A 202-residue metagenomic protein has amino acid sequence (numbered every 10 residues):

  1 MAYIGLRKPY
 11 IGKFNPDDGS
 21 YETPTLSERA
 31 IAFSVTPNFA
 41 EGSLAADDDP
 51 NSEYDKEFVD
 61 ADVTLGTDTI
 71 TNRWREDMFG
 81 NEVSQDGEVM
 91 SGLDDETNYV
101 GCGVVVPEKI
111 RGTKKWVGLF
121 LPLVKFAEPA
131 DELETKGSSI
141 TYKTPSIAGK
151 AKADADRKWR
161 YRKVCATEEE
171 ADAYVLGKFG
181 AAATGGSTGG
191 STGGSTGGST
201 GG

Functional and structural regions predicted by a protein language model:
M1-D77, K125-T141: Solvent-exposed edge beta-strands and adjacent loop segments that serve as assembly or binding interfaces
M1-L6, G12-G19, D95-K109, G194 (+1 more regions): Short, structured interface segments that constitute the first stable element of a domain
K8, L26-I31, S187, T192-T200: Extended interaction regions within the primary functional domain
G19, R111-K115, R157: Short, solvent-exposed loop/turn segments that connect beta-strands within catalytic domains and beta-strand-rich
E22-E28, V117-L123, Y161-C165: Short amphipathic beta-strand/extended segments with alternating polar/hydrophobic composition
D48, E88, T188: Surface-exposed ligand/attachment interfaces on beta-rich extracellular proteins
E53-F120: Structured, beta-strand-rich domain cores that present glycine/charged loop surfaces used to bind extended ligands
V124-G194, G201-G202: Mixed-charge, glycine-accented linear interaction segment located at domain edges/termini
